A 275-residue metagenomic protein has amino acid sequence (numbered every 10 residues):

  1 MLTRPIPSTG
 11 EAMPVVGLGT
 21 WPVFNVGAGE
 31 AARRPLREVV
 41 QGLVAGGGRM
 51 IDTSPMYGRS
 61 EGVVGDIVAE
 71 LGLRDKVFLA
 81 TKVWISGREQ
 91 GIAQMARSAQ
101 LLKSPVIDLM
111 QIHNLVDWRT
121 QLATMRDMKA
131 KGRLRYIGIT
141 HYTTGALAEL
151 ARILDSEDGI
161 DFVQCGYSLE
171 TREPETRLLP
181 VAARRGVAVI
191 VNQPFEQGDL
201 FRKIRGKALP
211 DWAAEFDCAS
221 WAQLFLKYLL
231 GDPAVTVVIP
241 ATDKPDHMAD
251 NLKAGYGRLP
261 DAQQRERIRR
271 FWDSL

Functional and structural regions predicted by a protein language model:
M1-V77: N-terminal binding-site loop/beta-alpha segment at the start of enzyme catalytic domains that lines or forms
I6, L18, L43, I51 (+11 more regions): Conserved, mostly hydrophobic/aromatic
V16-G19, D52-S54, A80-K82, M110-H113 (+4 more regions): A cross-family glycoside hydrolase active-site/sugar-binding cleft signature
W21-R34, A80-E89, T140, L209-A219: Active-site mouth loops of central-metabolism enzymes
P22, P55-Y57, V83-I85, V116 (+4 more regions): Active-site-proximal loop/turn and secondary-structure-junction residues that shape catalytic pockets, frequently
G27-A31, Q41, S86-R177, R184-I190 (+1 more regions): Glycine/proline-rich, positively charged, aromatic-decorated active-site loop/lid region on the catalytic face
V44, D158-G159, R177-L275: Structured C-terminal cap/extension of enzyme domains
V64-I67, M125, L150-I153, A182 (+1 more regions): Hydrophobic packing residues within well-ordered alpha-helices of enzyme cores
